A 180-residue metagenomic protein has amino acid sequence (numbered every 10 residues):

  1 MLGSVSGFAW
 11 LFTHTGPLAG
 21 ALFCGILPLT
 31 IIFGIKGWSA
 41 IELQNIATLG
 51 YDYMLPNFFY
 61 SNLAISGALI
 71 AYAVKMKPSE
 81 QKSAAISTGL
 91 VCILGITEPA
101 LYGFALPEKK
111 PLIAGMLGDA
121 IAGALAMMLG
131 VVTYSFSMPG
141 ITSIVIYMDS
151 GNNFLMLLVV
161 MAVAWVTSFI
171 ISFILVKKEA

Functional and structural regions predicted by a protein language model:
M1-T15, G25-L29, E42-I46: Hydrophobic alpha-helical segments of integral membrane proteins, encompassing both true transmembrane helices
F8-L22, G50-N57, S150-M156: Membrane-interfacial loop-to-helix junctions in multi-pass transporters
T15-G16, T30-W38, Y60-L63: Short helix-coil transition sites and intra-membrane helix breaks within transmembrane domains of multi-pass
F23-K36, N45-L49, Y72, V91-L94 (+1 more regions): Transmembrane alpha-helix interface/packing and boundary motifs in multi-pass membrane proteins, characterized by
I26-T30, M54, L158-A162: Hydrophobic alpha-helical transmembrane segments of multi-pass membrane proteins
I32, A40-I41, S66-A73, A164-E179: Transmembrane alpha-helical segments in integral membrane proteins
L43-D119: Helix-loop-helix junctions within the multi-pass membrane cores of secondary transporters/permeases
N45, S87, L94, P99-A180: Transmembrane alpha-helical segments and their short flanking loops that form helix-hairpins/helix-helix interfaces
